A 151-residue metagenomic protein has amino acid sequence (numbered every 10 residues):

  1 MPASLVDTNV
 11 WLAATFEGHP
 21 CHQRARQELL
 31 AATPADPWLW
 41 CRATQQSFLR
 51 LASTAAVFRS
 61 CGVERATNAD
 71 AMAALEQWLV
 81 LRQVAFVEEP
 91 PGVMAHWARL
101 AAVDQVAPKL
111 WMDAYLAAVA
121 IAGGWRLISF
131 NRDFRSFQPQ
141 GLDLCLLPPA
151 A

Functional and structural regions predicted by a protein language model:
M1-W40, A52-D70: Short, well-structured N-terminal submotif of metal-dependent ribonuclease cores
D7, K109-L110, N131, L147-A151: Histidine- and aromatic-rich ligand-binding microenvironments
W40-Q45, M112: Short, conserved alpha-helical segments within structured domains
T44, G92, D133-F134: Alpha-helix capping/helix-boundary segments
D70, A74-Q77: Acidic, glycine-rich loop-and-strand cores that form catalytic or ligand-binding grooves in diverse globular domains
L81-I128: Active-site neighborhoods of divalent-metal-dependent phosphate/nucleic-acid chemistry enzymes
F134-G141: Short loop/helix-cap segments at secondary-structure boundaries that form the rim of catalytic
